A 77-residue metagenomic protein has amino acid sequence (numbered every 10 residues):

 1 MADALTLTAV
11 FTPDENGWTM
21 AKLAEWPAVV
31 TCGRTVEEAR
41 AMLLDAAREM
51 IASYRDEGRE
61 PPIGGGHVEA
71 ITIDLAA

Functional and structural regions predicted by a protein language model:
M1-L7, E37, A41-A77: Short, charged, surface-exposed hinge/linker loops at domain edges that act as mobile lids or interdomain connectors
L7, T19, V29-T31: Structural detector for hydrophobic anchor residues on beta-strands
F11-A24: Short aromatic-glycine-(Arg/Gly/Cys) micro-motifs in beta-strand/loop hairpins
E15, T31, D56: Short glycine/serine/threonine-biased micro-segments
W18, R34, R59: Gly/Ser/Thr-rich helix-start
L23-W26, L44: ATP/adenylate-binding site constellation spanning eukaryotic-like Ser/Thr protein kinases, ABC-transporter
P27-E38: A short, exposed loop/beta-hairpin motif centered on an aromatic-Gly-Thr core
